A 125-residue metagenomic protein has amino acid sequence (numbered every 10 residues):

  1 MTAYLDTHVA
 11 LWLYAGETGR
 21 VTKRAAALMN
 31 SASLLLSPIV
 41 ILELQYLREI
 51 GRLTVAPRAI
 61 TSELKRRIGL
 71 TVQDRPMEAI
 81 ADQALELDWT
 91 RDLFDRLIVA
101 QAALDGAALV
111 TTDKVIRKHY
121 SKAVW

Functional and structural regions predicted by a protein language model:
M1-L36, I50-E63, D105, K114-K118: Short, well-structured N-terminal submotif of metal-dependent ribonuclease cores
Y14-A15, R48, A84, D88 (+1 more regions): Short, flexible helix/strand-to-coil boundary loops that buttress conserved ligand/catalytic motifs in alpha/beta
V21, V40, M77-I80: N-terminal alpha-helical segment
L36-S37, R75: Short glycine/serine/threonine-enriched helix-capping/active-site loop that flanks the nucleotide-sugar donor pocket
P38-Y46: Short, conserved active-site loops that position catalytic residues or coordinate cofactors/metal ions across diverse
A56-R58, R67-V115, W125: Active-site neighborhoods of divalent-metal-dependent phosphate/nucleic-acid chemistry enzymes
